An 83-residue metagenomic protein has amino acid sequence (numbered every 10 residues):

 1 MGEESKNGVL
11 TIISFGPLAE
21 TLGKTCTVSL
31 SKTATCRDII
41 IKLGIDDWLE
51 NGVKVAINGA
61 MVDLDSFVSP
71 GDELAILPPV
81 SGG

Functional and structural regions predicted by a protein language model:
M1-G82: Ubiquitin-like/PB1-type beta-grasp interaction modules and other compact soluble beta-rich domains
